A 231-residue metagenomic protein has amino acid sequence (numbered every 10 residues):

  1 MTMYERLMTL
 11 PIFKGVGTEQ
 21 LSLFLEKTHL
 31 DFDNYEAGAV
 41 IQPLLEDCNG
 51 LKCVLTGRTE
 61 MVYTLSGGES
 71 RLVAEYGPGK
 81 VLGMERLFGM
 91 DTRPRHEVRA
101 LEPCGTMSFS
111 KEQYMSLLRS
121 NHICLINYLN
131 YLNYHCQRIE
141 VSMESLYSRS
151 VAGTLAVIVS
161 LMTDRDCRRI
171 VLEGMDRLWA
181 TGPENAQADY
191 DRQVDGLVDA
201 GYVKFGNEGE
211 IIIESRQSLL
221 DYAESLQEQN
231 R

Functional and structural regions predicted by a protein language model:
M1-F32, E36-A37, V81, R86-G89: Cyclic nucleotide-binding regulatory module and flanking cytosolic helices
E36, L55-T56, G77, E102 (+1 more regions): A cytosolic small-molecule/anion-sensing beta-strand core signal
V40-E46: Short phosphate-coordinating micro-motif centered on Lys-Gly-acidic
N49-V62, P78-G79: Glycine- and acidic-residue-biased ligand/ion/polar-headgroup-sensing regions
T59-R71: A short beta-strand-loop-beta hairpin characteristic of the jelly-roll/cupin
L72-N130: Cyclic-nucleotide recognition modules
H122-N185: Polybasic "coupling" helices that flank or enter modular domains
S160-R231: Phosphate-/nucleic-acid-contacting segments
